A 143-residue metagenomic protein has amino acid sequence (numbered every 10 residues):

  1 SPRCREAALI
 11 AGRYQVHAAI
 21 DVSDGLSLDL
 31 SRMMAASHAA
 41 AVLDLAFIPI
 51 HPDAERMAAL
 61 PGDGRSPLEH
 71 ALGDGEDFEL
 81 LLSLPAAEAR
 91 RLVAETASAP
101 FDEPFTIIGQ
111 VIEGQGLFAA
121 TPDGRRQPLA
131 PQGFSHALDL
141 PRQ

Functional and structural regions predicted by a protein language model:
S1-A11: Active-site glycine-rich loop that binds ribose-phosphate moieties when present
G12-Q143: Glycine-/charge-enriched secondary-structure boundary and capping motifs
